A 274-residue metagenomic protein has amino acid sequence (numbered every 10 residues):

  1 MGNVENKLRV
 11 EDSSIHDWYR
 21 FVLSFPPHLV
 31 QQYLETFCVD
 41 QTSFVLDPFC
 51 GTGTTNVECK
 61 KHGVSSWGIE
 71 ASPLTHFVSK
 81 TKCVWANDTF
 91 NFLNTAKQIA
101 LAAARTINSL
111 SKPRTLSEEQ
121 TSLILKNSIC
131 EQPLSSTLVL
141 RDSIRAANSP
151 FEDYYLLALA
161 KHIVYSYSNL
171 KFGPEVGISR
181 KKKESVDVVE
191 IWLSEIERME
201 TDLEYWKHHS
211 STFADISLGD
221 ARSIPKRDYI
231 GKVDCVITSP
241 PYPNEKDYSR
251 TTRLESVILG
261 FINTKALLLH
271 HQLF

Functional and structural regions predicted by a protein language model:
M1-D40: S-adenosyl-L-methionine
V22, I129, Y229: Residue-level marker of regulatory loop/turn positions in helix-turn-helix DNA-binding domains and in histidine
V22, P26, P133, W192: Phosphate/oxyanion-binding active-site loops and adjacent basic polyanion-contact surfaces
V30, S43-K60, S66-P73, S79 (+2 more regions): Conserved proline-anchored active-site loop of SAM-dependent methyltransferases that bridges a beta-strand
Q32, T36-D40, V57, K61-H62 (+2 more regions): Non-catalytic nucleic-acid substrate-recognition regions in nucleic-acid-modifying enzymes
H62, V84-W85, D228, D234 (+1 more regions): Glycine-rich, phosphate-binding/catalytic loops in enzymes
L134-T238, P243-T251: SAM-dependent nucleic-acid methyltransferase catalytic core
Y242-F274: SAM-dependent methyltransferase catalytic-core segment centered on the flexible catalytic loop and adjoining short
